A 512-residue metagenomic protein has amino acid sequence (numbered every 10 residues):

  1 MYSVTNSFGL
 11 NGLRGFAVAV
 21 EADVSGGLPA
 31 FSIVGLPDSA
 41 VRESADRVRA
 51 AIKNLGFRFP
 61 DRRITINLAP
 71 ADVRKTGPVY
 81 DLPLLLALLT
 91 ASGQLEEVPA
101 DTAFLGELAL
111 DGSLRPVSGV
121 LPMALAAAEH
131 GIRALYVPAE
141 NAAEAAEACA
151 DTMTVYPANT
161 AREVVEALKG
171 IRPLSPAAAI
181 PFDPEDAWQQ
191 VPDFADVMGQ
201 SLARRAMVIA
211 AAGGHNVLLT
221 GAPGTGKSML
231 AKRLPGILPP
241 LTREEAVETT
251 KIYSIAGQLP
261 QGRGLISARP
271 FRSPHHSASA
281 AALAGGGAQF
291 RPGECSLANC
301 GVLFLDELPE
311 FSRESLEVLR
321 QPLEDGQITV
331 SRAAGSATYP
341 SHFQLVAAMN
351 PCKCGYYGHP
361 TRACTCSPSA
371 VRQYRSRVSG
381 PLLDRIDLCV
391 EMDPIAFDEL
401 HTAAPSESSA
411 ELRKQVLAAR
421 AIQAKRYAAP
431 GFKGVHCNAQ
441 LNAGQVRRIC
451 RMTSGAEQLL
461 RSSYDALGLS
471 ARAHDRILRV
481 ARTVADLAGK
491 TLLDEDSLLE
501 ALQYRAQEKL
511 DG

Functional and structural regions predicted by a protein language model:
M1-L218, A222, S228, S331 (+3 more regions): Peripheral, non-AAA+ core regions of ATP-driven protein-machinery
V18-V24, L283, D387-V390: Short beta-strand elements
S25, G56-F59, L95-E97, E129 (+9 more regions): Conserved catalytic network of the ASCE P-loop NTPase/AAA+ motor domain
V34, A40-A45, P60, N67-G77 (+2 more regions): Basic, amphipathic alpha-helical bundle interface domains used for macromolecular binding and assembly
V208, L265, P270, A280-L303 (+1 more regions): Conserved alpha-helical scaffold flanking the Walker A/P-loop in AAA+ ATPase domains
L219-P260: Walker A/P-loop
C300, D306-E307, V318: Walker B catalytic acidic pair
